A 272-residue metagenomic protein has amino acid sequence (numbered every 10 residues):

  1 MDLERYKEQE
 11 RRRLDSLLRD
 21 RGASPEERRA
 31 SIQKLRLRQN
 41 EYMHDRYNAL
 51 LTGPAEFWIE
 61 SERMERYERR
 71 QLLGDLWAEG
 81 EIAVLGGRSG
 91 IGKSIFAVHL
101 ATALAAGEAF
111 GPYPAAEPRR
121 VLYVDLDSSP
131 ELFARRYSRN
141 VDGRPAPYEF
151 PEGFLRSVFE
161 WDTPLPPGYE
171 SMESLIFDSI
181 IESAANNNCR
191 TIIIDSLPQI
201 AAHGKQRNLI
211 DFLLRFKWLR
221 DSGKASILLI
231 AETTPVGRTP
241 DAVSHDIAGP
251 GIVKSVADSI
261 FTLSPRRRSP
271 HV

Functional and structural regions predicted by a protein language model:
M1-L50: Short, small/acidic-rich helices and loops at N termini and domain boundaries of DNA replication/processing enzymes
D45-L72: N-terminal pre-Walker A segment at the start of P-loop NTPase domains
R63-R70, S174, D241-S244: Short gly/ser/thr-rich secondary-structure transition/capping motifs
Y67, S89, A115-D211, W218: Conserved inter-motif catalytic segment of the P-loop NTP-binding fold
E79-A83, R119: Pre-Walker A (Motif I) flank of P-loop NTPase domains
V84-L85, G90, I95, T191 (+1 more regions): Phosphate-binding/switch region of NTP-binding enzymes
F96, L100: Hydrophobic positions on the alpha1 helix immediately C-terminal to the Walker A/P-loop
A105, A109: Gly/Ala-rich phosphate-binding loop of Rossmann-like dinucleotide-binding domains, activating on the conserved
